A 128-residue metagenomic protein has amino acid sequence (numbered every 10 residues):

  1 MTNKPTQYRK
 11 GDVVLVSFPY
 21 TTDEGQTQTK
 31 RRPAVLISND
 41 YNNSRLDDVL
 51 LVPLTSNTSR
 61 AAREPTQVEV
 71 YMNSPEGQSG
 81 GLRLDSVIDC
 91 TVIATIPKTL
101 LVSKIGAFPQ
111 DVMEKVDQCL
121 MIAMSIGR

Functional and structural regions predicted by a protein language model:
M1-R128: Conserved functional hotspots at enzyme active or ligand-binding sites that engage polyanionic ligands
